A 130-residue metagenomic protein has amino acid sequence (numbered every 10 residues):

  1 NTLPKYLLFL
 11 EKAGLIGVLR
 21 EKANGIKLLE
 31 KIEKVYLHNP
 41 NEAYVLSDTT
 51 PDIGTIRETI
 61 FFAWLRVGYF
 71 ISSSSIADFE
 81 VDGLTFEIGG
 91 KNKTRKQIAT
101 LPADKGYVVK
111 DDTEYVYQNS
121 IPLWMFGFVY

Functional and structural regions predicted by a protein language model:
N1-A77: Accessory nucleic acid-recognition modules appended to NTPase machines
E42-A43, K91-N92, T113-E114: Short, solvent-exposed loop/turn segments at secondary-structure junctions
I53, K91-T100, Y117-Q118: Active-site-adjacent loop/helix micro-motif of nuclease/hydrolase catalytic cores
L65, F79-T94: Conserved catalytic cores of phosphodiester-cleaving nucleases, focusing on short active-site segments
S74, G89, V109-D112: Residues at the C-termini of beta-strands that transition into short coil/loop
F79-D82, A99-A103: Flexible, charged surface loops at secondary-structure boundaries
V81, K105-Y117: Nucleic-acid nuclease catalytic cores
E114-Y130: Domain-level recognition of nuclease-like catalytic cores that cleave nucleotide substrates
